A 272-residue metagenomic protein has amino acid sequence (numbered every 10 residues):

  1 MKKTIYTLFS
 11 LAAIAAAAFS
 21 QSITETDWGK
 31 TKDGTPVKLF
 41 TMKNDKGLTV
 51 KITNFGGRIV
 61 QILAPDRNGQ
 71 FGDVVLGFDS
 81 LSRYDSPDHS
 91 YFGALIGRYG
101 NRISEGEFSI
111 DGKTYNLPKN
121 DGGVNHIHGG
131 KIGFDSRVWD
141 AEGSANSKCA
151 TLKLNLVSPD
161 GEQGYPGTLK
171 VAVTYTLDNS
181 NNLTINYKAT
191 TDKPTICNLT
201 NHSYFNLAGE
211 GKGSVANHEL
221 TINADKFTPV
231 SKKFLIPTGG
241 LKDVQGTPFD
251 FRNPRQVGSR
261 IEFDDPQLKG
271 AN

Functional and structural regions predicted by a protein language model:
M1-S22: Bacterial Sec-dependent N-terminal signal peptides
Q21-N272: An exposed, glycine/acidic-rich loop-and-rim segment of catalytic or binding clefts
